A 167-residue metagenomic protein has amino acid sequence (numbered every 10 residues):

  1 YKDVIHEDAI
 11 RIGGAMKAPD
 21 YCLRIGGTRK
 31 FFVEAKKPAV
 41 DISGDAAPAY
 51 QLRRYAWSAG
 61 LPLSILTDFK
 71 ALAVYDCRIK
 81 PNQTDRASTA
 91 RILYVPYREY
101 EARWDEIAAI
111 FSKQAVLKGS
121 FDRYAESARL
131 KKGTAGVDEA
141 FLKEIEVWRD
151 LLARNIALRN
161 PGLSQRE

Functional and structural regions predicted by a protein language model:
Y1-G27: Active-site metal-binding core of divalent-cation-utilizing nuclease and nuclease-like domains
A15, I25-R29, A35-E167: Short, basic/polar, glycine-containing "phosphate-handling" surface segments that engage DNA
